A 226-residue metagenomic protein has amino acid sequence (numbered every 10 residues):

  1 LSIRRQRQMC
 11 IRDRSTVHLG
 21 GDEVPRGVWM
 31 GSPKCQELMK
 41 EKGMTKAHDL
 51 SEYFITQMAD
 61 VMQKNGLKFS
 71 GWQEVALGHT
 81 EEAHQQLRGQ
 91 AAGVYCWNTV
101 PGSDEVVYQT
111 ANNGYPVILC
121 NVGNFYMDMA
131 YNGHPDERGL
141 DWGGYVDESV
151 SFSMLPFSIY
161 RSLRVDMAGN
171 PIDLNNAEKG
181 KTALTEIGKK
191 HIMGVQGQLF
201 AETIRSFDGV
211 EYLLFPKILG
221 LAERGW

Functional and structural regions predicted by a protein language model:
L1-R7, I11: Single conserved hydrophobic/aromatic residue that forms the stacking wall/gate of nucleotide- or nucleobase-binding
R12-T16, E37-W226: Substrate-binding groove of N-acetylhexosamine-processing glycoside hydrolases
S15-E41: Active-site-proximal loop/short-helix segments that contain or immediately flank catalytic acid/base residue(s)
